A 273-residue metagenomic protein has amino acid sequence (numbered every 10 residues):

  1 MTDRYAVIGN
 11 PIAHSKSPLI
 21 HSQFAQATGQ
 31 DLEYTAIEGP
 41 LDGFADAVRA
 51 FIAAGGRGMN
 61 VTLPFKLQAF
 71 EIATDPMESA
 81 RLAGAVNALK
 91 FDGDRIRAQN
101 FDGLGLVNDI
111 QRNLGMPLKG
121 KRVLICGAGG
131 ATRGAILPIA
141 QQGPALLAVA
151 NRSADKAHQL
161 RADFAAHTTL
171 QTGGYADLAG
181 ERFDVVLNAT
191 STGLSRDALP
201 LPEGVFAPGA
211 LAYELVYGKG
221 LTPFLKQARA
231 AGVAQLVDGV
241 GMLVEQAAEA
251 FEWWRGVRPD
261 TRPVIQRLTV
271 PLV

Functional and structural regions predicted by a protein language model:
T2-L114: Phosphate/diphosphate ligand-binding glycine-rich loop within oxidoreductases
G9, A98-G103, I110, L114 (+2 more regions): Glycine-rich adenosine-cofactor-binding loop
R57, T62-F70, G129-A131, S191-L194 (+1 more regions): Short glycine-rich anion-binding loops that position phosphate/pyrophosphate groups of nucleotides and phosphorylated
D92, M116-R122, F206-P208: Short helix-loop-beta connector
G120, L211, L215-V273: Adenosine-phosphate binding glycine-rich loop
Q142-F164: NAD(P)-binding Rossmann-fold cofactor-contacting core
A166-L236: Rossmann-like adenosine-cofactor binding region
